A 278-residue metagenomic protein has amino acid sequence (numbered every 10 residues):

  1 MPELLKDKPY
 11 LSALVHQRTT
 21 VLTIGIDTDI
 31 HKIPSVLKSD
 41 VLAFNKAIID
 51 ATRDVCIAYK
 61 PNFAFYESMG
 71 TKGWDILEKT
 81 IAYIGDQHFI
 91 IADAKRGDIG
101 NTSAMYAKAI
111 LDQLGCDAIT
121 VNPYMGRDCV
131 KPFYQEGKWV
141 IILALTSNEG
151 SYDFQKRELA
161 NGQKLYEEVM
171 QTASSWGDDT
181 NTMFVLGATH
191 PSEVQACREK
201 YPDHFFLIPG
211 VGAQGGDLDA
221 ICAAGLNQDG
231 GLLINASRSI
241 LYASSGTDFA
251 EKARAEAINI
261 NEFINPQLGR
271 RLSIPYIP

Functional and structural regions predicted by a protein language model:
M1-F89, N181, D248-N265, G269: Conserved N-terminal beta1-alpha1 strand-loop-helix module at the mouth
V15-Q17, I49-V55, E78-D86, P132-G137 (+2 more regions): Acidic (Asp/Glu)-rich catalytic clusters
R18-L22, V55-I57, D86-H88, D117 (+4 more regions): Short, well-ordered coil/turn segments that N-cap beta-strands
I24, Y59, D93, I119 (+2 more regions): Conserved, mostly hydrophobic/aromatic
D29-I30, D98-V185, D203: Conserved anion-binding
S68-Y83, I99-S103, P123-K138, T189-E199 (+1 more regions): Active-site-adjacent beta->alpha loops and helix N-cap segments on the catalytic face of soluble alpha/beta enzymes
A188-N235, S239: A C-terminal functional module that forms or caps the active site or interfaces directly with catalytic machinery
A220-G231, Y242-Y276: C-terminal helical cap(s) of enzyme catalytic domains, especially alpha/beta-barrels
